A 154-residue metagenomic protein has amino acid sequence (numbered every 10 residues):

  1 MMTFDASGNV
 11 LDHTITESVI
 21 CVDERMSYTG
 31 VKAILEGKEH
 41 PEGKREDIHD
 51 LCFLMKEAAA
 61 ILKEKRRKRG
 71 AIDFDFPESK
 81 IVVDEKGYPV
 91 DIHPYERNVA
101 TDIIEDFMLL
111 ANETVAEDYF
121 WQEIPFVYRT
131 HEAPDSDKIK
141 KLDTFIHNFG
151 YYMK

Functional and structural regions predicted by a protein language model:
M1-K154: Conserved, carboxylate-rich catalytic/transport cores that coordinate ions
